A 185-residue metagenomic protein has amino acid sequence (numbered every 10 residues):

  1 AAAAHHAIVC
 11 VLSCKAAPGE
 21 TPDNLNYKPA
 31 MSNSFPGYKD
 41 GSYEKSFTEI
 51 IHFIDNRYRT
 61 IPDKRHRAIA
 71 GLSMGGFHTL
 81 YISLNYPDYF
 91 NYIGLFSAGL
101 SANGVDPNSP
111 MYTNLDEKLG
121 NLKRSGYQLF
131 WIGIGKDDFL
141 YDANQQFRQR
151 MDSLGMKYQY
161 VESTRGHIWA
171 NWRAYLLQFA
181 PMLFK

Functional and structural regions predicted by a protein language model:
A1-K185: Non-catalytic cap/lid and distal C-terminal segments of serine-dependent acyl enzymes
